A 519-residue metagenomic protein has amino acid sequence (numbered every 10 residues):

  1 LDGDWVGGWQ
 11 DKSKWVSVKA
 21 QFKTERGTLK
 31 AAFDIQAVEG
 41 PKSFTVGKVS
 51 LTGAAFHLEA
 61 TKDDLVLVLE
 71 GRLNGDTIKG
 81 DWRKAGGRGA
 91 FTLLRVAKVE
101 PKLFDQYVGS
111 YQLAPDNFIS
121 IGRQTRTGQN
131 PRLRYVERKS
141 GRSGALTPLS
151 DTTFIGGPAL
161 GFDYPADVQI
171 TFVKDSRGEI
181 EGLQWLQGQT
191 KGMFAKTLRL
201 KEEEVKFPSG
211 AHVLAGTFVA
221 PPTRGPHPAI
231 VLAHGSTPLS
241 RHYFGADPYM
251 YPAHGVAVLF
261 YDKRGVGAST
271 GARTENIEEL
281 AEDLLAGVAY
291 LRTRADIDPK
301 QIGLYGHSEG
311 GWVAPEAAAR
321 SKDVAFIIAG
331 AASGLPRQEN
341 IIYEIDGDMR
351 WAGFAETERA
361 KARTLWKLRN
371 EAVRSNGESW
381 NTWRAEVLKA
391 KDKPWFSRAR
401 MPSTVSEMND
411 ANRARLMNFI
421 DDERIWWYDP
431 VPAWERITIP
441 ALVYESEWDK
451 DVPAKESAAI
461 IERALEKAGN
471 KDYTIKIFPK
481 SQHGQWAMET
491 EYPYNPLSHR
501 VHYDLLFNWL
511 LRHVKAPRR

Functional and structural regions predicted by a protein language model:
L1-G210, L214: Peripheral terminal and inter-domain segments
P226-G235: Short beta-strand element of the alpha/beta-hydrolase
T237-Y249, K263: The serine-hydrolase catalytic nucleophile loop
Y251-A268: Conserved alpha/beta-hydrolase
T274-A295: Alpha/beta-hydrolase active-site loop
Y290-F354: Primarily recognizes the serine-hydrolase "nucleophile elbow" in alpha/beta-hydrolase and SGNH/GDSL folds
I328-R436: Accessory cap/linker subdomain of secreted extracellular hydrolases
I437, V443-E445: Short beta-strand/loop motif that positions the catalytic acidic residue of the alpha/beta-hydrolase fold
